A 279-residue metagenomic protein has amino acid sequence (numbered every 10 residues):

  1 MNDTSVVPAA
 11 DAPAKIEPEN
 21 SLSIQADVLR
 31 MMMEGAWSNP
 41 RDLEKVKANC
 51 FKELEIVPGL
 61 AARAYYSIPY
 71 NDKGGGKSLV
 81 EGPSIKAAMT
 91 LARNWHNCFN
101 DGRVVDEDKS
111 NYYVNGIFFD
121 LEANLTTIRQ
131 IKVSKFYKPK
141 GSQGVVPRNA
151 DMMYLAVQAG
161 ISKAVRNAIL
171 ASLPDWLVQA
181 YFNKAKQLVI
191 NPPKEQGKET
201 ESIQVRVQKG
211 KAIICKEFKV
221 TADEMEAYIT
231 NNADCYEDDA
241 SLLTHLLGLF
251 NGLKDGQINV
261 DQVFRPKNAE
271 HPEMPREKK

Functional and structural regions predicted by a protein language model:
M1-P272: Polyanion-binding surfaces on beta-sheet-dominated domains and ring/shell assemblies
P272-K279: Short acidic DE-rich linear segments
